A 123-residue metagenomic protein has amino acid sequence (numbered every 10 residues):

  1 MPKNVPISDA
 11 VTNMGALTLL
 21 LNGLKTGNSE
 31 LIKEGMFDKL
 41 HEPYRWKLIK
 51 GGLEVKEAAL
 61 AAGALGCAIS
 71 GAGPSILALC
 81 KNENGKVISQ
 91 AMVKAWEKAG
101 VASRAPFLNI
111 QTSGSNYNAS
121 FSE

Functional and structural regions predicted by a protein language model:
M1-G23: Anionic-ligand binding region
M14, L24-E123: Glycine-rich, charge-dense phosphate/pyrophosphate-binding loop(s) and the adjacent flexible "lid"/catalytic subdomain
